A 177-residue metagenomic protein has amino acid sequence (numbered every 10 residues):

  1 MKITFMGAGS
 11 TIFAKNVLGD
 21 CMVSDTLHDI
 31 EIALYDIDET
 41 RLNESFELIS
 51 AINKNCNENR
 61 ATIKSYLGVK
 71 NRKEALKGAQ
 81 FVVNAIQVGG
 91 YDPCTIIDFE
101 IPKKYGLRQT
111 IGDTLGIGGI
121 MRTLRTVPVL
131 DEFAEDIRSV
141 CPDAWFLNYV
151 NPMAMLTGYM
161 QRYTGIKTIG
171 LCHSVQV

Functional and structural regions predicted by a protein language model:
M1-I3: Extreme N-terminal starter segment of soluble prokaryotic enzymes
F5-H28: N-terminal Rossmann-like dinucleotide-binding module
V23-N59, R72: Glycine-rich phosphate-binding loop and adjoining beta1-alpha1-beta2 segment of Rossmann-like nucleotide-binding folds
V23-T26, S50-K54, A75, S139 (+1 more regions): Short, surface-exposed basic-aromatic patches at helix termini and helix-loop junctions that form
K54-Q80, Q87-G90, Q109-L115, T123 (+1 more regions): A structured beta-alpha segment of the ubiquitous adenosine-cofactor-binding alpha/beta core
F81-K103: Short, solvent-exposed beta-strand-terminating loops
I97-I120: Aromatic- and acidic-residue-enriched carbohydrate-binding clefts of CAZyme catalytic domains
D131-R138, P142-V177: Rossmann-like dinucleotide-binding core of oxidoreductases
